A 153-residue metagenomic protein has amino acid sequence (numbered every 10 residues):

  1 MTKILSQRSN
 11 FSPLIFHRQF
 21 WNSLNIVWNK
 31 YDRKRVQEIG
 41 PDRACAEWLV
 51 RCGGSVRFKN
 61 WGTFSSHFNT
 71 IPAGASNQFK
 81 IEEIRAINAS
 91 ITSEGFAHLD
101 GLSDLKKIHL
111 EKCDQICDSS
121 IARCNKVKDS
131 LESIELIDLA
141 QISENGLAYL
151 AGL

Functional and structural regions predicted by a protein language model:
M1-D32: N-terminal mitochondrial targeting presequence
P13-L14, L131-E132, A140: Leucine-rich repeat domain C-terminal region
W21-Q37, R43-V127, E132, L136-I137: LRR N-terminal entry segment and analogous cap-like coil->beta motifs
L147-L153: Short, intrinsically disordered, charge-balanced linker/junction segments flanking boundaries in proteins
